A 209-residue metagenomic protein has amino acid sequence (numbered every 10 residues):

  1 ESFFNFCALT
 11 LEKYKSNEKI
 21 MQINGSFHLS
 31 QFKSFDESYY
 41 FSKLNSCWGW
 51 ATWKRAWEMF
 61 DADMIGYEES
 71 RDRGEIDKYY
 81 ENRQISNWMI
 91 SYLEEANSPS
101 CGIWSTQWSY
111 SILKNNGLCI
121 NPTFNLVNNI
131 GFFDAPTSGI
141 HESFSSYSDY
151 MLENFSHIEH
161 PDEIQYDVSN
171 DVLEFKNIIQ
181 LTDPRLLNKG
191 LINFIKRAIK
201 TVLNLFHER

Functional and structural regions predicted by a protein language model:
S2-R209: An acidic/histidine-cluster motif and surrounding catalytic segment that typifies divalent-metal-assisted enzyme active
